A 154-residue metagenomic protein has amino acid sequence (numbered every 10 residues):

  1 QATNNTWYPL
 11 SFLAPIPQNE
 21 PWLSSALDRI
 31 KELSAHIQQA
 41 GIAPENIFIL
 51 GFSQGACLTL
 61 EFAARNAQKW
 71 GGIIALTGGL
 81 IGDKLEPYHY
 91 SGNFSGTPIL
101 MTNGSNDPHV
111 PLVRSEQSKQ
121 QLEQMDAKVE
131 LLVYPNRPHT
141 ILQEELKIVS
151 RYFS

Functional and structural regions predicted by a protein language model:
Q1-N46: Serine-hydrolase catalytic machinery in alpha/beta-hydrolase-like enzymes
I49-G51, L76, T102: Short beta-strand immediately N-terminal to the catalytic nucleophile in serine-hydrolase-like folds
L50-G55, T59: Gly/Ala-rich beta-loop-alpha elbow adjacent to hydrolase catalytic centers
L58-F62, K84: Hydrolases whose catalytic domains are alpha/beta-hydrolase-1, hotdog thioesterase, or metallo-beta-lactamase-like
Q68-I81: A conserved short beta-strand
E86-P87, P111-Q121: Short alpha-helix in the alpha/beta-hydrolase fold that links the catalytic acid
L100-N103, D107: Short beta-strand/loop motif that positions the catalytic acidic residue of the alpha/beta-hydrolase fold
E116-S154: C-terminal catalytic histidine-bearing segment of alpha/beta-hydrolase fold enzymes
